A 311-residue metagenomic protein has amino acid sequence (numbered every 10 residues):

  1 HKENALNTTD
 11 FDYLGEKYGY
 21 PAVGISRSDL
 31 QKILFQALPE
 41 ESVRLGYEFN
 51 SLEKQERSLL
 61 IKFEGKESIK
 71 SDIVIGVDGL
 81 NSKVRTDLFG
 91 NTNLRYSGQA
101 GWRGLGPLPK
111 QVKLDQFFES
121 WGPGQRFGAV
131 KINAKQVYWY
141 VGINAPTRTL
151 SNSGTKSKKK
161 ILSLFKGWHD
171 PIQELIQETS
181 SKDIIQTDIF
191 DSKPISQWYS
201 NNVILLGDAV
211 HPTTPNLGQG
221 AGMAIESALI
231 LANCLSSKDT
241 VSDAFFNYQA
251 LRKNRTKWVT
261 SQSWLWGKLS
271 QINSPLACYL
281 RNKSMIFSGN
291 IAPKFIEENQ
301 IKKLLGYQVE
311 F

Functional and structural regions predicted by a protein language model:
H1-L105, R148-L162, G306-F311: Conserved N-terminal helical subregion
N7-A22, S26-Q31, E64-I69, P107-Q186: Conserved FAD/dinucleotide-binding core of flavoprotein oxidoreductases
T9-D10, D87-L88, N133, I176 (+3 more regions): Short, flexible helix/strand-to-coil boundary loops that buttress conserved ligand/catalytic motifs in alpha/beta
R27, R85-T86, G207, R252-T256 (+1 more regions): Short, cationic motifs built from Arg/Lys/His that form the positively charged side of catalytic pockets
G46, Q55, P123, I132-N133 (+1 more regions): Structural motif
I75-G76, W102, A129, I161 (+2 more regions): Conserved mid-domain beta->alpha element of the FAD-binding
S270-N290: C-terminal domain-closing interface element
M285-F311: C-terminal auxiliary extensions adjacent to catalytic cores
